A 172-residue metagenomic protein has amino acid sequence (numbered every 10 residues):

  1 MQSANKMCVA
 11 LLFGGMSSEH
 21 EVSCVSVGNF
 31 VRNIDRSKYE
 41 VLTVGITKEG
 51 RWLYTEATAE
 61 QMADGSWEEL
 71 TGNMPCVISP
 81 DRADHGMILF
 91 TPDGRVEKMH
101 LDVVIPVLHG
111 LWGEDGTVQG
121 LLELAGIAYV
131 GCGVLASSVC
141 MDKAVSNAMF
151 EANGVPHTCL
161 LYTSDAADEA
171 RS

Functional and structural regions predicted by a protein language model:
M1-V130, V134-L135, V139-M141, V145 (+2 more regions): ATP-binding N-terminal substructure of ATP-dependent carboxylate-amine bond-forming enzymes
H157: Rossmann-fold dehydrogenase core element
Y162-S172: Single conserved hydrophobic/aromatic residue that forms the stacking wall/gate of nucleotide- or nucleobase-binding
